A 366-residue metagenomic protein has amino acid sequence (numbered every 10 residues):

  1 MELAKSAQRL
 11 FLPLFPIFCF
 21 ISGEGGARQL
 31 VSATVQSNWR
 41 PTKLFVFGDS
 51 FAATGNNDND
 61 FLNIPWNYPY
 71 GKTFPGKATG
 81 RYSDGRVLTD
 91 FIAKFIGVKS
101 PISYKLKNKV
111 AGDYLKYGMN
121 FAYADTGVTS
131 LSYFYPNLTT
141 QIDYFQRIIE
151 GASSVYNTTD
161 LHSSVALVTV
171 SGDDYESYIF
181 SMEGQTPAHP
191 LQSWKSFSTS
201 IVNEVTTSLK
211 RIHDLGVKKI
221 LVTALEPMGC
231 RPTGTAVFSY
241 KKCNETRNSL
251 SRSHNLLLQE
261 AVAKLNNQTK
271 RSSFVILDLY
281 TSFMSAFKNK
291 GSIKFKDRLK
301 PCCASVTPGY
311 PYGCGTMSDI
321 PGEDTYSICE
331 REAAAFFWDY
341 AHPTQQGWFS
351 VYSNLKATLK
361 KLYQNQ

Functional and structural regions predicted by a protein language model:
M1-P41, K360-Q366: Terminal membrane/secretory targeting segments in land-plant proteins
R40, F61, P227-E245, K264-N267 (+1 more regions): Mobile gating loops/cap/lid regions near enzyme active sites that modulate substrate access
L44-N57, G127, Q345: Catalytic nucleophile-elbow at a beta strand-turn-alpha helix junction centered on a G-D-S/GDSL motif, marking
Y68-N203, T207: Conserved SGNH/GDSL esterase-like catalytic core that processes O-acyl groups on lipids and polysaccharides
T73-S83, T129-F134, C243-S249, A334-Q345: Active-site rim elements
H162-T186, S208-R252, A263-K290: Active-site segments of SGNH/GDSL-like serine hydrolases that catalyze O-acetyl group transfer/hydrolysis on lipids
Y326-Q366: Histidine-centered active-site loop/cap adjacent to the catalytic His in serine esterases/O-acetyl transfer systems
